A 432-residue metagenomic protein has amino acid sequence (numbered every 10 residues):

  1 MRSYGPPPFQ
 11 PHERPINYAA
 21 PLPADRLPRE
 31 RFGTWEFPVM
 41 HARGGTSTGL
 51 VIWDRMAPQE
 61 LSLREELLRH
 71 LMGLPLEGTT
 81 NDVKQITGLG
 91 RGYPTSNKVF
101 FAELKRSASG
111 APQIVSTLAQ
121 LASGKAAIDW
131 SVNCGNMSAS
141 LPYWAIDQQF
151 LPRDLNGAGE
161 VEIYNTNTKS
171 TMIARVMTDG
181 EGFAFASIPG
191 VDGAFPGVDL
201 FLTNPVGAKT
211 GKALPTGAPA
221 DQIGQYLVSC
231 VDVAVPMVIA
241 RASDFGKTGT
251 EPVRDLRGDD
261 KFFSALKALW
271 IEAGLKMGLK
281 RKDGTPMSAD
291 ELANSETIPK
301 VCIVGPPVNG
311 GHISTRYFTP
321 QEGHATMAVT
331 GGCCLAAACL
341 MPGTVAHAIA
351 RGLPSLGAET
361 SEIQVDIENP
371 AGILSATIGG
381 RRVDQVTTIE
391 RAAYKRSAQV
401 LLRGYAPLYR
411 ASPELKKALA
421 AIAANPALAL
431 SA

Functional and structural regions predicted by a protein language model:
R2-A432: A glycine-rich beta-to-alpha transition motif near the start of alpha/beta enzyme domains, typified by
